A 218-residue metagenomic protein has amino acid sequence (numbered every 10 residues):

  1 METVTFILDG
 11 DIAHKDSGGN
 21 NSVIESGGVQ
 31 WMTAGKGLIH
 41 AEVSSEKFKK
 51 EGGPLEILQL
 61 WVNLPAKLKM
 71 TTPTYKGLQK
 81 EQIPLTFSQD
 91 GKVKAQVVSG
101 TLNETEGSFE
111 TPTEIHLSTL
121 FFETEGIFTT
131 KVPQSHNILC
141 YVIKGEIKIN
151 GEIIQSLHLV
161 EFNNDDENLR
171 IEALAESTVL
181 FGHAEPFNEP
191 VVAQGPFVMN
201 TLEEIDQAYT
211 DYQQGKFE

Functional and structural regions predicted by a protein language model:
M1-E218: Jelly-roll (double-stranded beta-helix
